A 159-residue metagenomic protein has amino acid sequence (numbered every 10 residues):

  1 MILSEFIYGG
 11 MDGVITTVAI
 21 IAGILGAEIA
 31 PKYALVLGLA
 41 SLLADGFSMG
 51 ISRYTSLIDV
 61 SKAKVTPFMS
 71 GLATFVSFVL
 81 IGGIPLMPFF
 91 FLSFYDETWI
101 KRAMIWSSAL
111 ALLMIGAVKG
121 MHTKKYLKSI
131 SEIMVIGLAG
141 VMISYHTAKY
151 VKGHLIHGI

Functional and structural regions predicted by a protein language model:
M1-P88, K101-S107, A111, G140 (+2 more regions): Hydrophobic, small-residue-rich transmembrane alpha-helices and their short perimembrane loops in multi-pass membrane
A27, F89-S93, H122-T123, K152: Short helix-capping/hinge motifs at transmembrane helix termini and TM-loop junctions
P31-K32, T98, L127-K128: Residues that define the loop-to-transmembrane-helix transition and helix capping in multi-pass membrane transporters
F90-W99, I156: Membrane interface segments of multi-pass transport proteins and intramembrane proteases
S108-K124: Transmembrane alpha-helical segments of integral membrane proteins
L127-I136: Cytoplasmic-side transmembrane-helix entry/capping segments in multi-pass membrane proteins
Y145-I159: Juxtamembrane boundary at the C-terminal end of a transmembrane helix
